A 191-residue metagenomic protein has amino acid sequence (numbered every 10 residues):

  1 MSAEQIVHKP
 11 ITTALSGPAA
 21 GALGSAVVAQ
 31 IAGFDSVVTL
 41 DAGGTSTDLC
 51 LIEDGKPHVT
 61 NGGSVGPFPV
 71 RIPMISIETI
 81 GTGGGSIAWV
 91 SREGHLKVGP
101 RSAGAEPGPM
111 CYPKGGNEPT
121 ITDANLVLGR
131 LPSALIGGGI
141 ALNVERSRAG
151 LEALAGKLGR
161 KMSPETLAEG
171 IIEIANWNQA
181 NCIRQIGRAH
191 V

Functional and structural regions predicted by a protein language model:
M1-H190: N-terminally biased helix-coil "hinge/interface" segments that flank
